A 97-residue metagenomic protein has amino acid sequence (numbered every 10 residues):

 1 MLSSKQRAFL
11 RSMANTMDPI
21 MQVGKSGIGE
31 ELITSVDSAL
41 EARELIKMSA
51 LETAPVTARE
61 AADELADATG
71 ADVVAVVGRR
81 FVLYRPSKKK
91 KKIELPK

Functional and structural regions predicted by a protein language model:
M1-K97: Positively charged, polar, low-complexity stretches
